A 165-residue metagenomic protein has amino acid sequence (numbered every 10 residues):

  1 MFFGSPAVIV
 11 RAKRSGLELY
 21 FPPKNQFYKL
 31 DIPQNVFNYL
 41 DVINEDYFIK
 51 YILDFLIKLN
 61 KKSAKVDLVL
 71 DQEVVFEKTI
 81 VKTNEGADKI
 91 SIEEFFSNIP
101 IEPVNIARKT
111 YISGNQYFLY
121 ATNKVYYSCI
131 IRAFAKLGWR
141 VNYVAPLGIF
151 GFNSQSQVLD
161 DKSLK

Functional and structural regions predicted by a protein language model:
M1-K165: Hydrophobic/aromatic-enriched cytosolic interaction surfaces used to assemble or bind macromolecules
